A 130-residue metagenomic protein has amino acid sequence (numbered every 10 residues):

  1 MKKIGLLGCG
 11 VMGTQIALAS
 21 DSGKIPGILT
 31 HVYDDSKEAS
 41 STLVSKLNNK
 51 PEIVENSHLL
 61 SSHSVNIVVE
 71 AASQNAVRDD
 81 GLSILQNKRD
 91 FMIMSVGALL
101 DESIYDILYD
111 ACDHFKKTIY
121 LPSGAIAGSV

Functional and structural regions predicted by a protein language model:
I4-G8: Conserved N-terminal Rossmann-fold NAD(P)-binding element of oxidoreductases
M12: Hydrophobic/small residue at the entry helix of a nucleotide-binding pocket
L18, L82-S83, D110: Alpha-helical segments flanking ligand/cofactor-binding loops in enzyme cores
I25-K46: NAD(P)-binding Rossmann-fold cofactor-contacting core
P51, N87-D90, H114-K117: A short helix->loop->beta-strand "cap" motif at the edges of active sites that frequently abuts
E55-Q86, A98-E102: Beta-loop-alpha module in the N-terminal Rossmann-like domain of NAD(P)-dependent dehydrogenases, especially those
V96-K117: Rossmann-fold NAD(P)-binding glycine/threonine-rich loop
K117-V130: Conserved anion/nucleotide-ligand pocket segment
